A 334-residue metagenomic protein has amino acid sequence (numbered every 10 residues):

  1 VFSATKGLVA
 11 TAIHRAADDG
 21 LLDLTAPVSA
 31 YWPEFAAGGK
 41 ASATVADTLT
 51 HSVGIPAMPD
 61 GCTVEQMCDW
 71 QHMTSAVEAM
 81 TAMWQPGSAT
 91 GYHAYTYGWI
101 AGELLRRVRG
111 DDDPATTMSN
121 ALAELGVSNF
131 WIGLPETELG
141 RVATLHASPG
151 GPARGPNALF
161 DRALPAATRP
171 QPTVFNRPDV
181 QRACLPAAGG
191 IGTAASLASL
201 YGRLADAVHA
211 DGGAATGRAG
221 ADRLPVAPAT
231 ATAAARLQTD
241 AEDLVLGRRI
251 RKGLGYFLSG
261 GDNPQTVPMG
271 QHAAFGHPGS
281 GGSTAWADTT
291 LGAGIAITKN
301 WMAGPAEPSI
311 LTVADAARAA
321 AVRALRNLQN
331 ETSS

Functional and structural regions predicted by a protein language model:
S3-A4, L8, A16-P56, D60 (+3 more regions): Active-site helix/loop module of the DD-peptidase/beta-lactamase fold, centered on the serine-lysine SxxK catalytic
K6-V9, I13, T48, A101 (+2 more regions): Residue-level preference for non-acidic, small/hydrophobic
D19, H51, M80, R203-A207 (+1 more regions): Generic structural signal for alpha-helix termini and adjacent loop/cap motifs
M80-G87: Cytochrome P450 catalytic-domain "roof"
G87-Y95: Cytochrome P450
A89, R106-S128, T137-S334: Catalytic loop of the DD-peptidase/beta-lactamase superfamily, centered on the K-T-G motif and neighboring
T96-R107: Hydrophobic mid-domain F-helix/FG-region of cytochrome P450s
